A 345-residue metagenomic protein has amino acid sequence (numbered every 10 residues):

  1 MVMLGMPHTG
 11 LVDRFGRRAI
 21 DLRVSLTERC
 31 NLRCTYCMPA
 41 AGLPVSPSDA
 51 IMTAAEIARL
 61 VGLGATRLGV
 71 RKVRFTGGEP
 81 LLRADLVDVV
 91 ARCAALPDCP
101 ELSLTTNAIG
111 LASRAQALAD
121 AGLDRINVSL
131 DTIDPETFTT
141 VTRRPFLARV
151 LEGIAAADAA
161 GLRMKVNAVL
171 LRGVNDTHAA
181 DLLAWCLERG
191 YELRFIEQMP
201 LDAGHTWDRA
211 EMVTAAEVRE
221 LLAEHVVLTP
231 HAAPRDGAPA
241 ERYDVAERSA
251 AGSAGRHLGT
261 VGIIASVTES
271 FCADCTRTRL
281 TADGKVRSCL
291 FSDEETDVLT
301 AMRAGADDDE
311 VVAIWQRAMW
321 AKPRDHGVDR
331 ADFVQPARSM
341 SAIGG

Functional and structural regions predicted by a protein language model:
M1-V12, A251-G259, E269-G345: Radical SAM enzyme core and accessory elements
V2-L4, E136-T139, R144-V261, S266 (+1 more regions): Radical SAM enzyme [4Fe-4S]-AdoMet core and its adjacent flexible, acidic and glycine-rich loops/tails across
R14-A54: Canonical Radical SAM [4Fe-4S] cluster-binding loop centered on the CxxxCxxC motif and its immediate flanking residues
L32, P135-E136, S270, T296: Glycine-centered loop/turn positions within well-structured domains that cap or flank conserved ligand/cofactor-binding
R33, C37, R83, E136 (+3 more regions): Residues that scaffold the ATP/ADP-binding catalytic core of kinase and kinase-like folds
Y36, A40-L43, A215, T278-T281: Secreted/processed peptides and extracellular or luminal domains of membrane proteins
A41-V45, I133-P135, P200-A203, T296: A short, flexible beta-alpha/helix-coil linker loop
I51-R74, E79, R83-I196: Radical SAM/AdoMet-radical enzyme domain recognition
